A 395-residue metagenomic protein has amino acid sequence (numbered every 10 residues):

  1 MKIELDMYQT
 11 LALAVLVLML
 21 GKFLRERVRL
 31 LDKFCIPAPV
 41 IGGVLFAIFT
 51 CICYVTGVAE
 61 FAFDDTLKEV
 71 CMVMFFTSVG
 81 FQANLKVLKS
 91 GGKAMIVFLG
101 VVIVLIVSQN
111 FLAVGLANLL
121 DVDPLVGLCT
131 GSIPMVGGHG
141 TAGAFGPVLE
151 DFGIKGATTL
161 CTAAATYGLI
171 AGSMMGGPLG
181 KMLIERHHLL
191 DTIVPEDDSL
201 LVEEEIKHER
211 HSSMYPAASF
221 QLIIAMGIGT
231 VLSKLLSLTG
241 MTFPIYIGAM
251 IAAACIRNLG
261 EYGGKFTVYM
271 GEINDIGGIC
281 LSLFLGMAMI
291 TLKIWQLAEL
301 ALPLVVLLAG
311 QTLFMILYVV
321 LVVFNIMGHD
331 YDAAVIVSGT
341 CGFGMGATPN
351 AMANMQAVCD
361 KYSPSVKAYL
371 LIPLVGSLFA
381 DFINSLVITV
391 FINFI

Functional and structural regions predicted by a protein language model:
K2-D65, F81-K86, E203-E205, A217-E272 (+1 more regions): Structural signature of multi-pass alpha-helical membrane transport proteins
V40-T50, L99-F111, S132-G138, L200 (+4 more regions): Small-residue-rich segments of transmembrane alpha-helices in multi-pass membrane proteins, especially helix faces
C51-V55, N110-N118, G143-L149, L283-Q296 (+2 more regions): Hydrophobic alpha-helical transmembrane segments in multi-pass integral membrane proteins
E69-V70, C161-P178, T242-A249, L307-F314 (+1 more regions): Alpha-helical transmembrane segments
V70, N84-V114, S219-L222, D275 (+1 more regions): Entry/N-cap segments of selected transmembrane alpha helices and their immediately preceding amphipathic helices
G115-V122, A165-V202, L313, L321-Y331 (+1 more regions): Juxtamembrane and boundary regions of transmembrane helices in multi-pass small-molecule transporters and channels
L116-L160, Y167, L179, V194-P195 (+1 more regions): Alpha-helical membrane segments and immediately flanking helix-loop junctions that form or couple to the substrate/ion
T230-L308, F314, V319-I326, G339 (+1 more regions): Membrane-embedded translocation segments of transport machinery
